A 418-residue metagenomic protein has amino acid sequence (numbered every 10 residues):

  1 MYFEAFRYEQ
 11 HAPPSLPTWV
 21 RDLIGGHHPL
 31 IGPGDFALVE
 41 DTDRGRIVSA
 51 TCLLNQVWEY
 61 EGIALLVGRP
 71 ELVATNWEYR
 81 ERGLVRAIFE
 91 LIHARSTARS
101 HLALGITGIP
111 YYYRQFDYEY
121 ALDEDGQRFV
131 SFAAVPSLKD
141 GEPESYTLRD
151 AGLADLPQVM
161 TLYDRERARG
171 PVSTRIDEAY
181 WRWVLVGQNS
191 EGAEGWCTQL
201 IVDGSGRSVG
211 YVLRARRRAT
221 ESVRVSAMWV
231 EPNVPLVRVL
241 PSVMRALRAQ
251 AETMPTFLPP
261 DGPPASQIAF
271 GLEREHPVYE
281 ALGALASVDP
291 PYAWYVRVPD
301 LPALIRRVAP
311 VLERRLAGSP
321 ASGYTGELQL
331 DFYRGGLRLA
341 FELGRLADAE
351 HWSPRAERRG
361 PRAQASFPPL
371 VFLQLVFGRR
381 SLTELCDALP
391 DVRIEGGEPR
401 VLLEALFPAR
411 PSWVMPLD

Functional and structural regions predicted by a protein language model:
F3-P14, R21, E40, Y60 (+1 more regions): Intrinsically disordered, low-complexity, positively biased terminal segments
F3-W77, L122-D140, E221-R224, R238 (+2 more regions): Conserved acyl-donor/pantetheine-binding loop and adjacent beta-alpha core of acyl/acetyltransferases and related
T42-R44, T97-R99, S205: Secondary-structure transition/capping motifs at alpha-helix termini and the adjoining loop/turn into the next element
L66-R69, S100, P263-P264: Short loop/turn motifs at secondary-structure junctions
P70, T75, R80-A94, P235-E252: Conserved acetyl-CoA-binding loop-helix of GNAT-fold acetyltransferases
H93, R99-T107, R169-T174: Short secondary-structure capping/junction motifs at helix and strand boundaries
A98-L102, T107-Q127, E273-Y292: Conserved active-site alpha-helix within GNAT-family acetyltransferase domains
